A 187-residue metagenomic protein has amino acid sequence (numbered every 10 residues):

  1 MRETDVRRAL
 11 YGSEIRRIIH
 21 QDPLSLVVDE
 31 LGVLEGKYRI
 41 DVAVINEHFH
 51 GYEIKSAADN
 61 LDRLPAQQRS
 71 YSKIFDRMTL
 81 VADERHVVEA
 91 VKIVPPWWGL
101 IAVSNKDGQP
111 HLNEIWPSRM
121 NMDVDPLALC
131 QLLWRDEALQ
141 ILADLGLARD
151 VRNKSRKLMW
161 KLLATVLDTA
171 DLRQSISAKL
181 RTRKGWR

Functional and structural regions predicted by a protein language model:
D5-H50, L162: Active-site metal-binding core of divalent-cation-utilizing nuclease and nuclease-like domains
I15, W98-R187: Non-catalytic C-terminal interaction segments of nucleic acid-processing enzymes
L26-V28, G32-V33, R39, A43-I45 (+3 more regions): Positively charged, polar, low-complexity stretches
N46-L61, P65: Short beta-strand-loop-alpha-helix junction that forms the active-site gateway of nucleic-acid-processing nucleases
H50, H86, G108: Surface-exposed, flexible loop/turn segments at secondary-structure boundaries
D59-A102: Catalytic cores of nucleic-acid endonucleases
